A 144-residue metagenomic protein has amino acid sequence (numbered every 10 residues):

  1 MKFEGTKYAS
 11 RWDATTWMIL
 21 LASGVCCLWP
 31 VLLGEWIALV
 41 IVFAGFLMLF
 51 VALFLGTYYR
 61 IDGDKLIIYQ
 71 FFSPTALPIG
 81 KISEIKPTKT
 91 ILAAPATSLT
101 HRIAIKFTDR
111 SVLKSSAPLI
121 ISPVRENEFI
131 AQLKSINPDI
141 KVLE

Functional and structural regions predicted by a protein language model:
M1-L32, A104, T108-D109, S115: N-terminal membrane-targeting/pre-transmembrane regions
L20-V31, F43-L47, G63-Y69: A broad, low-specificity signal for short, low-complexity segments enriched in glycine/proline and polar/charged
E35-V42: Short, aromatic-rich membrane-interface segments at the entry and exit of alpha-helical transmembrane domains
F46-I79: Conserved beta-hairpin
Y69-E128, E144: Non-transmembrane, membrane-adjacent beta-strand/coil modules in membrane-associated proteins and peripheral
F129-L133: Hydrophobic side chains in well-ordered alpha-helices
P138-E144: Cytosol-/stroma-facing membrane-proximal "stalk/adaptor" domains immediately downstream of transmembrane anchors
